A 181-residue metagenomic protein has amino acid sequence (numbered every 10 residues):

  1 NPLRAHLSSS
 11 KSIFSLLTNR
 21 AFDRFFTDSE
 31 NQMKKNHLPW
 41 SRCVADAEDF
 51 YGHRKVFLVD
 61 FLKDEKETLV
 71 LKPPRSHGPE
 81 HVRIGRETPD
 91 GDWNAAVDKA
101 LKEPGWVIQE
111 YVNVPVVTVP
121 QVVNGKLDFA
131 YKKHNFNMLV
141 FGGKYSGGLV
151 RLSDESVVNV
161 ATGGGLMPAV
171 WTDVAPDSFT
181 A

Functional and structural regions predicted by a protein language model:
N1-T180: Domain-scale recognition of functional cores that engage charged ligands
